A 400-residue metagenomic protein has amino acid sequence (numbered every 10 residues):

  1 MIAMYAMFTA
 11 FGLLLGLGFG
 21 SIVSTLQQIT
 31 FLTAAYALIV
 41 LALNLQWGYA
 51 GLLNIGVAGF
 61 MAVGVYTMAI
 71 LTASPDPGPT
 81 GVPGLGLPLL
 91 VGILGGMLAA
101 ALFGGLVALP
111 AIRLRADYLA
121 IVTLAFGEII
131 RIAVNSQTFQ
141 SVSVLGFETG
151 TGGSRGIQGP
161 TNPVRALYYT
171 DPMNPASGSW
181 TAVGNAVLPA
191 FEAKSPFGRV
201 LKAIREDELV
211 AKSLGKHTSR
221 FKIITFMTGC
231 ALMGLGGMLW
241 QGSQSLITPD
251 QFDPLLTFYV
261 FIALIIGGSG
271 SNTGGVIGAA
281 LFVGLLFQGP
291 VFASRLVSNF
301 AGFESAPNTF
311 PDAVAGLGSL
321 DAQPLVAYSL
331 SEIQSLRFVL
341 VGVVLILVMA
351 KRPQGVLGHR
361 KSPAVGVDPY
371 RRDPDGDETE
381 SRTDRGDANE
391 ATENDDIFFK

Functional and structural regions predicted by a protein language model:
M1-K400: Transmembrane alpha-helices and adjacent helix-loop boundaries
